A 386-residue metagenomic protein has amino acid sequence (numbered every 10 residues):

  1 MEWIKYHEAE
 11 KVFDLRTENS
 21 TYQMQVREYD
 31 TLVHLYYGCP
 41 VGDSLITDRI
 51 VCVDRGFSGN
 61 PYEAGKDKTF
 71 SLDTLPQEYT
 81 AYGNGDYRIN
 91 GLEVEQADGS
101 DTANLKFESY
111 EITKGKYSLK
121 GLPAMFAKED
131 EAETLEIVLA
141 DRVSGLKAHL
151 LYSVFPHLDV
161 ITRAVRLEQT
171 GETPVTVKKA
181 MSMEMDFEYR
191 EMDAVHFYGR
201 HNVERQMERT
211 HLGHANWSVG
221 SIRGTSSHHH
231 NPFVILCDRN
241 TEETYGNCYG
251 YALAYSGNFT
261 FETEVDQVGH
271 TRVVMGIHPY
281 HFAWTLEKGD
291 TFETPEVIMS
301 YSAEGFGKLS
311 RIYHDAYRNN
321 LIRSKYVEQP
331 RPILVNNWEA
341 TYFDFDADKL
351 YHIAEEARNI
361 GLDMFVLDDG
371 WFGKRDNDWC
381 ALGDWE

Functional and structural regions predicted by a protein language model:
M1-F13, H270-E287: Short acidic, Pro/Gly- and aromatic-enriched capping/linker segments at domain boundaries
I4-Y6, E10-D14, E18, Y22 (+2 more regions): Polysaccharide-binding surfaces and accessory modules of carbohydrate-active proteins
N19, V165, G289, V335 (+1 more regions): Conserved, mostly hydrophobic/aromatic
T31, F155, M299-P332: Terminal connector regions
E95, S100-S109, W284-A303: Short Pro-Gly-centered flexible turn/kink motifs
I161, T176, E293, I360-G361 (+1 more regions): Short loop/turn motifs at secondary-structure junctions
T263-V265, I277, E304: Conserved mixed alpha/beta catalytic, RNA-binding, or beta-rich assembly cores of soluble enzyme, regulatory
Y326-E386: Aromatic-lined carbohydrate-binding/catalytic grooves of carbohydrate-active enzymes
